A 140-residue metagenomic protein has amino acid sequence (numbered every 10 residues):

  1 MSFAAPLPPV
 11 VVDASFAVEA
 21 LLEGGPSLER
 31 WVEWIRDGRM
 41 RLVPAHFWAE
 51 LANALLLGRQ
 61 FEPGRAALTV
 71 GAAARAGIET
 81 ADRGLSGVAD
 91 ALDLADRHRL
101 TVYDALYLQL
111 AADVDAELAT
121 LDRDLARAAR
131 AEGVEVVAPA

Functional and structural regions predicted by a protein language model:
M1-H46, G58-A67, E132: Short, well-structured N-terminal submotif of metal-dependent ribonuclease cores
M1-P9, P44, A81, L108-A140: Acidic, PIN/NYN-like endoribonuclease modules and their adjacent C-terminal/linker elements
D13, D104, D122: Acidic active-site catalytic centers that drive phospho-/nucleotidyl reactions and related ester hydrolyses
F16-A17, F47, G87, Y107 (+1 more regions): Alpha-helix capping/helix-boundary segments
N53-L57, A112: Short glycine/serine- and small hydrophobic-enriched flexible loop segments
A66-R97: Acidic catalytic patch
